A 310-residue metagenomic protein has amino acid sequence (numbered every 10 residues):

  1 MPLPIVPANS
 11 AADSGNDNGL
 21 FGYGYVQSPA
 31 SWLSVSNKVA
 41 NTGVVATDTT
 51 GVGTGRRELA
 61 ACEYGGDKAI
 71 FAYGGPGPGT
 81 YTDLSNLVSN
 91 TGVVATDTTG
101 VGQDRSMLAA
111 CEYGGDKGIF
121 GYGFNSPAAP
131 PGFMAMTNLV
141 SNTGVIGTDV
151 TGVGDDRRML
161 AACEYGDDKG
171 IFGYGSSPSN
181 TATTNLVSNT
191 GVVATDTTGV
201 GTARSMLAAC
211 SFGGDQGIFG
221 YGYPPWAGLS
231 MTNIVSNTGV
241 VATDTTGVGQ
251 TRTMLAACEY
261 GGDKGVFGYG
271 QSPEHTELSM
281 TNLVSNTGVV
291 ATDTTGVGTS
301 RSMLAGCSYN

Functional and structural regions predicted by a protein language model:
M1-Y23, T42-V45, G51, V93-V94 (+6 more regions): Enriched but not universal
P2, P7, D13-L20, T49-T54 (+16 more regions): Terminal alpha-helical segments
S10-A11, Y25-S28, G51-T54, A60-C62 (+13 more regions): Tandem-repeat/low-complexity and Cys-motif detector
N16, S31-L33, A46, R56-E58 (+15 more regions): A detector of repeated loop/turn-to-beta-strand junctions in beta-rich toroidal repeat architectures
D17-A30, G65-T80, N90, T99 (+10 more regions): Glycine-centered tight turns/hairpins at beta-strand boundaries that repeat across beta-rich repeat domains
G19-G22, S36, V52, A61-C62 (+20 more regions): Hydrophobic strand positions within the blades of repeat-based beta-sheet folds
S34-T42, D83-T91, A135-T143, T183-T190 (+2 more regions): Beta-propeller blade signature
